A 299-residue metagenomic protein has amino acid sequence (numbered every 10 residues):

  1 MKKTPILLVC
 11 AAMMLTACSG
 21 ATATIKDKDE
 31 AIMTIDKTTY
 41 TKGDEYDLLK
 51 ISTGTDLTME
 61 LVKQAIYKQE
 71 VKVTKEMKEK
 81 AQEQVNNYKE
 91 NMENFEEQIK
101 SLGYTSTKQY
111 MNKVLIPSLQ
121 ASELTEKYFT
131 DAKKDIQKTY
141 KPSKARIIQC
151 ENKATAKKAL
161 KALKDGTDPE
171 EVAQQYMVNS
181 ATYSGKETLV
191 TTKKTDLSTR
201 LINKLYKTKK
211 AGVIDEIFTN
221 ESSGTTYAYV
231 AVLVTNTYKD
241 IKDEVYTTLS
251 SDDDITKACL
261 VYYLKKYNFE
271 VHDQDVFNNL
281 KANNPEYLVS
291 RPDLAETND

Functional and structural regions predicted by a protein language model:
M1-T4: Positively charged n-region of N-terminal signal peptides that target proteins for export
V9-C10: Helix-rich interaction surfaces within compact, conserved domain-sized segments that mediate assembly or partner
M14-A17: C-terminal motif of bacterial Sec signal peptides marking the signal peptidase cleavage site
S19-Y110: N-terminal targeting/tethering segments
T24-K26, L49-T53, G103-E151, K161 (+2 more regions): PPIase-associated folding chaperone regions across multiple families
V85-M92, G185-K194, S290-R291, E296-D299: Low-complexity, repetitive regions of proteins mediating host interaction that are extracellular, surface-exposed
A154: Primarily a LysM-type cell-wall glycan-binding module
A162-N203: Peptidyl-prolyl cis-trans isomerase
